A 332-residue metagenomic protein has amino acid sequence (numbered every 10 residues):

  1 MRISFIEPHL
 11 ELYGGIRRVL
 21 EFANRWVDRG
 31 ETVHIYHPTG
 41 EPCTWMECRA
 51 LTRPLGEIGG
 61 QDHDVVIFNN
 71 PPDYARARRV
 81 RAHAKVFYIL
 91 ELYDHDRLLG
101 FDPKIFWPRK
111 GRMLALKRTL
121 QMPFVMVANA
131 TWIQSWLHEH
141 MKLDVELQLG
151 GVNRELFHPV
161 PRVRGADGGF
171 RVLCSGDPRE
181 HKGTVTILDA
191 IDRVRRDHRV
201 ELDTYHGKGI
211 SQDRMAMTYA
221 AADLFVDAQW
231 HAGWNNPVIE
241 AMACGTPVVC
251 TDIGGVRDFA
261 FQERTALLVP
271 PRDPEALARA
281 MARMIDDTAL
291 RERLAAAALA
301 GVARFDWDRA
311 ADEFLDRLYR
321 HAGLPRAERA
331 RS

Functional and structural regions predicted by a protein language model:
S4, V127-A128, V163-K182, L188-I191: Conserved donor-binding/catalytic core segment of Leloir-type glycosyltransferases
G56-E57, K104-M126: Membrane-proximal helix-turn-helix segments that form the acceptor-binding/catalytic region of lipid-linked
R97-L98, S135, G151-G168: Acidic anion/phosphate-binding donor-loop and adjacent secondary structure in glycosyltransferase catalytic cores
M217-A222: Short alpha-helical donor nucleotide-sugar binding micro-motif in glycosyltransferases
W230: Aromatic "clamp/platform" in nucleotide-sugar-dependent glycosyltransferases that forms part of the donor/acceptor
P247-C250: Short hydrophobic beta-strand element within catalytic cores of glycosyltransferases and related nucleotide-activated
Q262-E263, L267-P274, A282-T288: Conserved acidic donor-binding segment of nucleotide-sugar-dependent glycosyltransferases
A289-R320: A charged, aromatic-enriched C-terminal amphipathic alpha-helix characteristic of glycosyltransferases across folds
